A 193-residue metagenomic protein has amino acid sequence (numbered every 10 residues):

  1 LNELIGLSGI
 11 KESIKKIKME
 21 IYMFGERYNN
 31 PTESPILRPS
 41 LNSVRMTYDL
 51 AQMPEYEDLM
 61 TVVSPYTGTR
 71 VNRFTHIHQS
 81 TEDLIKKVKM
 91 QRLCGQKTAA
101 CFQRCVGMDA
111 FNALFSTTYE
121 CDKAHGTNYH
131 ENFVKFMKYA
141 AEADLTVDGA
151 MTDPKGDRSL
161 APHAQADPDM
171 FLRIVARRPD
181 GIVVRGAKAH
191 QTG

Functional and structural regions predicted by a protein language model:
L1, P31, K123, T127: Charge-dense, low-complexity intrinsically disordered segments
N2-L50: N-terminal-proximal low-complexity accessory segments that begin disordered and transition into the first
L7, S34, L41, M108-F111 (+2 more regions): Alpha-helix initiation and N-capping motif
E20-I21, F111-S116, G181: Glycine-rich, often proline-containing surface loops adjacent to acidic residues and nearby aromatics that form
E26-R27, T32, L41, T118 (+3 more regions): Solvent-exposed, flexible loop/coil residues
S34-R38, P65-T75, H163-Q165: Glycine-rich loop at the start of a catalytic domain that most often binds anionic cofactors/ligands
D49-V147: Internal helix-loop-helix
F133-G193: Glycine-rich, Trp-frequent "lid" loop and neighboring beta-strands that shape and gate the flavin cofactor pocket
